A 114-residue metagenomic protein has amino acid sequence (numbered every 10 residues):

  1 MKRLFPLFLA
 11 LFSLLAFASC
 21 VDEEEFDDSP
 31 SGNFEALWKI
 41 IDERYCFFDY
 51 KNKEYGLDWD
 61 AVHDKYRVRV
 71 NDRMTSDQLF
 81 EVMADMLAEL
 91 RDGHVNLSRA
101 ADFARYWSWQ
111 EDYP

Functional and structural regions predicted by a protein language model:
M1-A18: Sec-dependent bacterial lipoprotein signal peptides
L4, S19-P114: Flexible, low-complexity junctional segments that flank or bridge functional domains
